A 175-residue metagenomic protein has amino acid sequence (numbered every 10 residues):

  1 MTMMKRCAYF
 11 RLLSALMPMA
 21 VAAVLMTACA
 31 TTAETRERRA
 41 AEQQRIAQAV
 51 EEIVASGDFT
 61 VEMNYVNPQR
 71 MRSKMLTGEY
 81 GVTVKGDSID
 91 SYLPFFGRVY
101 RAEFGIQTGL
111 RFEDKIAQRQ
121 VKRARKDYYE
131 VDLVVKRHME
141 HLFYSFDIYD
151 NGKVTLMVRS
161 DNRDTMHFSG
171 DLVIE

Functional and structural regions predicted by a protein language model:
T2-M19: Bacterial N-terminal signal peptides that target proteins for export
L25-A28: C-terminal motif of bacterial Sec signal peptides marking the signal peptidase cleavage site
A30-A33: Bacterial signal peptide processing site
T35, A40-R101: N-terminal secretory signal peptides
R72-S73, Y100-G105, T165-G170: A short, polar/proline- and glycine-enriched secondary-structure boundary/capping micro-motif
V82-Y128: Mature extracytoplasmic domains of secretory-pathway proteins
K115-E175: Helix-rich interaction surfaces within compact, conserved domain-sized segments that mediate assembly or partner
